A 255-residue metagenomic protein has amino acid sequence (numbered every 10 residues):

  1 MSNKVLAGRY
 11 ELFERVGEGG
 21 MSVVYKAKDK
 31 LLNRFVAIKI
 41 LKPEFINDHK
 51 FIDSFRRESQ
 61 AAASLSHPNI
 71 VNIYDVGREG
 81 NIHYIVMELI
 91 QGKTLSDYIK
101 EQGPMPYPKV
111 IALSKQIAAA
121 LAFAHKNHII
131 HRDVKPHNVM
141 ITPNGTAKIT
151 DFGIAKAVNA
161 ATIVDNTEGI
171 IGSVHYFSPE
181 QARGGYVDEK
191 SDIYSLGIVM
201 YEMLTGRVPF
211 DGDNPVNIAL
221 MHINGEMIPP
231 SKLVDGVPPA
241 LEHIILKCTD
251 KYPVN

Functional and structural regions predicted by a protein language model:
F13-G19, V24: Protein kinase glycine-rich loop
K42-S64: AlphaC helix of the eukaryotic protein kinase fold
H49, P143-Y186: Activation segment of protein kinases
V76: Activation-segment/catalytic-loop signature of the eukaryotic protein kinase fold
G80-T94, Y98, Q102: Conserved short submotifs of the Hanks-type protein kinase catalytic core that shape the nucleotide-binding pocket
L113-S114: Activation segment signature within eukaryotic-like protein kinase domains
I117-I129: Protein kinase catalytic-loop region centered on the HRD/HxD motif
H175-N255: C-terminal lobe helix-coil module of Hanks-type protein kinase domains
